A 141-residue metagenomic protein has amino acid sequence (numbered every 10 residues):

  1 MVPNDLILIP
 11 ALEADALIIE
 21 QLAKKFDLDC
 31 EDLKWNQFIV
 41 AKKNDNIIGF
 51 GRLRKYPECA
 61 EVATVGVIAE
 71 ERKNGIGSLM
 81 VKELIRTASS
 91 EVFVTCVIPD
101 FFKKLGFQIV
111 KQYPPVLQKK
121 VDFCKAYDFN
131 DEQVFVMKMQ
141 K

Functional and structural regions predicted by a protein language model:
D5-I18: A short beta-loop-alpha structural element at the N-terminal edge of CoA-dependent acyl/N-acetyltransferase catalytic
P10, Q21-D32: Helix-loop element at the rim of GNAT/NAT acetyltransferase active sites that forms part of the acceptor-substrate
D29-V40, N44, E61, N130-Q133: A short helix-loop-beta-strand connector motif used in the catalytic cores of GNAT acetyltransferases and, in some
V40, N46-K55, C59-G66: Conserved beta-strand in the GNAT
V65-R72, I98: A short, internal acetyl-CoA/4′-phosphopantetheine-binding micro-motif in the GNAT/acyltransferase core
K73-R86: Conserved acetyl-CoA-binding loop-helix of GNAT-fold acetyltransferases
C96-F123: Conserved active-site alpha-helix within GNAT-family acetyltransferase domains
P115-K141: C-terminal "cap" of GNAT-fold acetyltransferases
